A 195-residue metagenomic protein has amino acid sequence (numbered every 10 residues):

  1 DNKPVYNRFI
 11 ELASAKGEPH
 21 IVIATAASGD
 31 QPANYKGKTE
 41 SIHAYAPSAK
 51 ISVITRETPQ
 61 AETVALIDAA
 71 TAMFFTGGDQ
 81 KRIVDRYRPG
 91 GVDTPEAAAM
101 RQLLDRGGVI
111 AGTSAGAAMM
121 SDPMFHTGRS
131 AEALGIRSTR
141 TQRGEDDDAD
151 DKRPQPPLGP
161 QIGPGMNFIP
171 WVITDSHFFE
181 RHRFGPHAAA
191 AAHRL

Functional and structural regions predicted by a protein language model:
D1-R86: Extended, subdomain-level signal for the structured scaffold at the beginning of enzyme domains
A27-S28, A115-A117: Short beta-alpha junction loops
D79-V109, A117-L195: Active-site-adjacent pocket-lining segments in enzyme domains
G112: Active-site histidine-anchored catalytic micro-motif
